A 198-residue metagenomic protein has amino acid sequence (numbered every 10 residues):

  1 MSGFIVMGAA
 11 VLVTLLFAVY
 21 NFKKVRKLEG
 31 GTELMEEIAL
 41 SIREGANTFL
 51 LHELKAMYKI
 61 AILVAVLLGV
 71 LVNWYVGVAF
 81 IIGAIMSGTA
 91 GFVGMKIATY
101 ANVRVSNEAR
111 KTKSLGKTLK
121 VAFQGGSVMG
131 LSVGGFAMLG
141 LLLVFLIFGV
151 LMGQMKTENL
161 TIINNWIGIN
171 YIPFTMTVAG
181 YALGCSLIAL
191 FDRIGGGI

Functional and structural regions predicted by a protein language model:
M1-I198: Hydrophobic, small-residue-rich transmembrane alpha-helices and their short perimembrane loops in multi-pass membrane
